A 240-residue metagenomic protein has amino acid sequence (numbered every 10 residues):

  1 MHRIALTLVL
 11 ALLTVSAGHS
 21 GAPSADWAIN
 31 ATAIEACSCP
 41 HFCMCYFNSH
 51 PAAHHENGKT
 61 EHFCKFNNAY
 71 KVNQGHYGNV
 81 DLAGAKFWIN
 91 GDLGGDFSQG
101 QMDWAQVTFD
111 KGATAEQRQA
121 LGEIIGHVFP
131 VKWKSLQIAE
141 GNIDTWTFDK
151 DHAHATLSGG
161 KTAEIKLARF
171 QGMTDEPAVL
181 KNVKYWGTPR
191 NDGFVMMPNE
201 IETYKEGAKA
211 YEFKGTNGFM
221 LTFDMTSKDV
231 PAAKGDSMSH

Functional and structural regions predicted by a protein language model:
M1-H2: N-terminal secretory signal peptides that target proteins for export/translocation
A5-S16: Bacterial N-terminal signal peptides
S16-S24: Sec/Tat signal peptide C-region and signal peptidase I cleavage site
P23-H76: N-terminal segment immediately downstream of the Sec signal-peptide cleavage site in secreted/extracellular proteins
P51, I89-L93, I143-T147: Short amphipathic beta-strand and strand-loop transition segments with alternating hydrophobic
A53-A83, K184-T188, G193, M197-E202: Short, positively charged
Q74-G112: Mid-chain, structured segments of secreted extracytoplasmic proteins
Q99-S239: Mature, soluble, non-transmembrane domains
